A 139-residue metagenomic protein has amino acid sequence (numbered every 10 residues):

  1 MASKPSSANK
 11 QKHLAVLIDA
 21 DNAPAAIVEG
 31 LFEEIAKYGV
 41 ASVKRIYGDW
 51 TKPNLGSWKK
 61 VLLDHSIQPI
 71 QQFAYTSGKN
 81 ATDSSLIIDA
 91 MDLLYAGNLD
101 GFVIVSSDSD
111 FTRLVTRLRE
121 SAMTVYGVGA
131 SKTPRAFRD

Functional and structural regions predicted by a protein language model:
M1-Y95, T116-R119, T124, S131: Domain-level signal for Mg2+-assisted phosphodiester chemistry and nucleotide/NA-binding surfaces in nucleic-acid
I104: Non-catalytic, usually N-terminal nucleic-acid engagement modules in DNA/RNA processing proteins
T112-L114: Active-site microenvironments of hydrolase-like enzyme catalytic domains
Y126, S131-R138: Long, charge-dense
